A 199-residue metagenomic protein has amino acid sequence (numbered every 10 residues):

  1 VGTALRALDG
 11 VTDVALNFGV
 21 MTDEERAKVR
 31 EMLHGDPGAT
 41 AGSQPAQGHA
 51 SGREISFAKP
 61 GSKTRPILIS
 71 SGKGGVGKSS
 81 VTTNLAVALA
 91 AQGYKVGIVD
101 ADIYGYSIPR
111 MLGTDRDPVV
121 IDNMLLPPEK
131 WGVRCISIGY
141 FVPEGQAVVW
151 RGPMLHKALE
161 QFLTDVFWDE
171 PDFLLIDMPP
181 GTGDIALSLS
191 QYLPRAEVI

Functional and structural regions predicted by a protein language model:
G2-S70: Extreme N-terminal, non-catalytic leader segments that precede Walker-type/kinase nucleotide-binding cores
R6, A90, S190: Gly/Ala-rich phosphate-binding loop of Rossmann-like dinucleotide-binding domains, activating on the conserved
R65-I103: Walker A/P-loop phosphate-binding motif and the immediately C-terminal alpha-helix
G75-N84, G105-P109, M178-A186: Short glycine/serine/threonine-rich phosphate/pyrophosphate-binding segments that cradle anionic phosphate groups
L89-G152, H156-L163: Phosphate-binding loop that captures ATP/GTP phosphates
G132-R134, E170-L174, E197: Loop/turn-to-beta-strand initiation segments
V142-Y192: Phosphate-binding/switch loop-helix module in NTP-utilizing enzymes
Y192-I199: Helical hairpin unit composed of two closely spaced alpha helices linked by a short loop
